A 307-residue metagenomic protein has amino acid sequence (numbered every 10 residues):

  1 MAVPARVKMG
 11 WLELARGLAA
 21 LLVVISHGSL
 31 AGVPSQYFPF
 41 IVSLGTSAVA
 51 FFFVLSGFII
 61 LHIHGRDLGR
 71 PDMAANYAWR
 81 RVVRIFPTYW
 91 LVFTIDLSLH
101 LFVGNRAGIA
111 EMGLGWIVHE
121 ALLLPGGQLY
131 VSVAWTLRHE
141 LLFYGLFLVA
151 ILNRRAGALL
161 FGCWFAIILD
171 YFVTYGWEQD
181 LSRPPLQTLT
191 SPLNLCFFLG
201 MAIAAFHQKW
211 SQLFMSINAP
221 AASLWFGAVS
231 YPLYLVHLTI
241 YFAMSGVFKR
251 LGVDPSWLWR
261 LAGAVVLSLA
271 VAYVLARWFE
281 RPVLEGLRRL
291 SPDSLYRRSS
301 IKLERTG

Functional and structural regions predicted by a protein language model:
M1-V3, I59, W210-F214, N218-S223 (+1 more regions): C-terminal "closing" transmembrane helix and its immediate cytosolic amphipathic cap in multi-pass membrane proteins
M1-W11: Short, Lys/Arg-rich, polar N-terminal cytosolic tail immediately upstream of the first transmembrane signal-anchor
W11-A15, A19: A generic "structured core" feature
L12-E13, F53, M112-A221, Y241-A270: Aromatic-enriched alpha-helical transmembrane segments of multi-pass intramembrane proteins
A19, T46-L55, H64-L101, G113-H119 (+7 more regions): Transmembrane alpha-helical segments and their boundary/interface "anchor" motifs in multi-pass integral membrane
A19-L22, S26-S29, L55-S56: Membrane-embedded alpha-helical transmembrane segments of multi-pass integral membrane proteins
S29, L61-G65, D96-H100, G104 (+7 more regions): Membrane-water interface at transmembrane helix exits
G32-S43: Short, hydrophobic transmembrane alpha-helix segments
